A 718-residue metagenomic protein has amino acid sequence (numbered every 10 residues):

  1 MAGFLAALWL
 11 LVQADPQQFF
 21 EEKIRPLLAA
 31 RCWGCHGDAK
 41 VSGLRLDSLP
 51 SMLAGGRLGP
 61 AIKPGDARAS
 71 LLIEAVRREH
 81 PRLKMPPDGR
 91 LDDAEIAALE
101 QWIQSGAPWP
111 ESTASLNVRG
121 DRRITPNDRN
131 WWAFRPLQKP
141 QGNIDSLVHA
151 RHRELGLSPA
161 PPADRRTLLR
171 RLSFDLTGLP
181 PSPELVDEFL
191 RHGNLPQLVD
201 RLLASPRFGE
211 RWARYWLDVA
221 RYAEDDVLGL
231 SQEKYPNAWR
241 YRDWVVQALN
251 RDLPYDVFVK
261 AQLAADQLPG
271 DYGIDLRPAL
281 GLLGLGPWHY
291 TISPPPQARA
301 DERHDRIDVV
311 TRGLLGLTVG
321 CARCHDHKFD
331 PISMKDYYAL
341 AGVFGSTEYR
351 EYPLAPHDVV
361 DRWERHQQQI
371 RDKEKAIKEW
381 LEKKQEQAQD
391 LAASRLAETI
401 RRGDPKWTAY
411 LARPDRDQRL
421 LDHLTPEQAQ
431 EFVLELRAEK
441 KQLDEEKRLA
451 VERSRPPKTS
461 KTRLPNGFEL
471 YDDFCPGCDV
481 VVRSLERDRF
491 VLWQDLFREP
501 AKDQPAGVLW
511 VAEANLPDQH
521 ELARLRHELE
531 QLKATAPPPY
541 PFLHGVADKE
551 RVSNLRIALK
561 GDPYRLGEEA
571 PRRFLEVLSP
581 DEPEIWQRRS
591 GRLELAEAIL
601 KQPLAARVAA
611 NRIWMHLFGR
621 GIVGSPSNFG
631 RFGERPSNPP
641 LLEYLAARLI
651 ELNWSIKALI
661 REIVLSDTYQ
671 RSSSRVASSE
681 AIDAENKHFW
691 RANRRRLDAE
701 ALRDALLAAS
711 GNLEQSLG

Functional and structural regions predicted by a protein language model:
A2-A14: Hydrophobic h-region of N-terminal signal peptides that target proteins for export in Gram-negative bacteria
L11-E100, W109-D145, H149-A150, R171 (+8 more regions): Solvent-exposed helix-loop boundary motif
P50, V76-H80, I103, H152 (+7 more regions): Hydrophobic aliphatic residues
G59, M85-G89, Q141, S231-Q232 (+4 more regions): Active-site rim elements
W132, L228-Q232, R251, A279-V552: Active-site histidine-acidic residue metal-binding/catalytic motifs, centered on HxH/HExxH-like signatures
N143-R171, D175-R207, Y222-G270, P331 (+3 more regions): Primarily short, surface-exposed interaction patches in extracytoplasmic proteins
E210-A213: Amphipathic alpha-helical scaffolding segments comprising HEAT/armadillo-like alpha-solenoid repeats
